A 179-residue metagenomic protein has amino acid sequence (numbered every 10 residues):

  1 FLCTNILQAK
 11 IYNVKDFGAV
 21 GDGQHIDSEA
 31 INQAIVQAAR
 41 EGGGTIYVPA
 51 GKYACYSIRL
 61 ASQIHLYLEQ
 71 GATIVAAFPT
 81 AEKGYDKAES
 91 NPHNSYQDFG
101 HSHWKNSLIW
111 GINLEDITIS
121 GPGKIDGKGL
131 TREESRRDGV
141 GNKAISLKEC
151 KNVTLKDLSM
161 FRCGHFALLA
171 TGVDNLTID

Functional and structural regions predicted by a protein language model:
L2-D179: Extracellular/periplasmic carbohydrate-active domains that bind, remodel, or depolymerize complex polysaccharides
